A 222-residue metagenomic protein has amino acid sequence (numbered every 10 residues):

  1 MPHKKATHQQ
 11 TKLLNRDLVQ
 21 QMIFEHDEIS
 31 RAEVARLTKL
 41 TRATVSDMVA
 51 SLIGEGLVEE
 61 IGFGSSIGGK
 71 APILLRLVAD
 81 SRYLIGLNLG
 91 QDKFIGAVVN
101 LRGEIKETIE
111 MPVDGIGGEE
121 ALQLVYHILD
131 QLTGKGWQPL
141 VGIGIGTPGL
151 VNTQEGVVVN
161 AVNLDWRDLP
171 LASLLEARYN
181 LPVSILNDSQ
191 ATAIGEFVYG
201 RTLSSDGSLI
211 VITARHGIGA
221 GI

Functional and structural regions predicted by a protein language model:
M1-R36: Extreme N-terminal segment that seeds HTH/winged-HTH DNA-binding domains in transcriptional regulators
K5-A6, L18, N88-E119, V157-V158: Short glycine-rich, Thr/Ser-proximal phosphate-binding strand/loop in the N-terminal lobe of ATP-dependent enzymes
Q9, L13, D17, R42-S46 (+3 more regions): Electropositive phosphate-/nucleotide-binding environments in soluble metabolic enzymes
M22, E28-E60: N-terminal helix-turn-helix
E25-H26, Y199, R215: Short helix-capping/turn signature of helix-turn-helix
E60-L84, I185-L209: Conserved phosphate-binding catalytic cores of ATP/NTP-utilizing and phosphoryl-transfer enzymes
G69-E107, I210-I222: Gly/Thr-rich phosphate-binding beta-strand-loop-beta motif of the actin/hexokinase/Hsp70
I105-I143, G149-S208: Glycine-rich phosphate-binding loop and adjoining helix at the ATP-binding site of ATP-dependent phosphoryl-transfer
